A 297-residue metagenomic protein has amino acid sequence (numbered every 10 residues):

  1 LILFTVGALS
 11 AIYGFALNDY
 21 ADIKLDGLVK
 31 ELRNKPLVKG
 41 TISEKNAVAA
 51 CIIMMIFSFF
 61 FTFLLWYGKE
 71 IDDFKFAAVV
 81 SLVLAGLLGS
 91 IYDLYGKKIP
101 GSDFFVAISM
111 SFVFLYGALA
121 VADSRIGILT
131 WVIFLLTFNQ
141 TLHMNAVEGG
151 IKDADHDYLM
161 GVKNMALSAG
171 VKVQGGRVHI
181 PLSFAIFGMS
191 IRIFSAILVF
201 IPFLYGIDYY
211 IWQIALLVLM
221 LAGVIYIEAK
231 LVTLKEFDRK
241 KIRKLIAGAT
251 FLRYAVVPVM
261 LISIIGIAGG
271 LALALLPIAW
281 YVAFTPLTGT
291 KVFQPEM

Functional and structural regions predicted by a protein language model:
L1, V106-G149, A154, M160 (+1 more regions): Functional transmembrane core segments of multi-pass inner-membrane proteins
L1-T5, F57-V79, F114-L136, V199-Q213 (+1 more regions): Helix-coil boundary and interhelical linker segments in multi-pass alpha-helical membrane proteins
V6-K39, N46, T141-L167: Acidic (Asp/Glu-rich) catalytic motifs at the cytosolic membrane interface
A8-Y20, G86-Y95, L136-D155, M220-T233 (+1 more regions): Transmembrane alpha-helical segments that form the membrane-embedded catalytic/substrate-channel core of multi-pass
G27-A77, V162-Y210: Multi-pass membrane catalytic core of lipid/isoprenoid biosynthesis enzymes
K35-R125: Intramembrane alpha-helical segments
W66-G86, S90, D153, A196-E228 (+1 more regions): Hydrophobic alpha-helical transmembrane segments and immediately flanking/interface helices in integral membrane
Y210-M297: Extended hydrophobic alpha-helices typical of membrane-associated regions
